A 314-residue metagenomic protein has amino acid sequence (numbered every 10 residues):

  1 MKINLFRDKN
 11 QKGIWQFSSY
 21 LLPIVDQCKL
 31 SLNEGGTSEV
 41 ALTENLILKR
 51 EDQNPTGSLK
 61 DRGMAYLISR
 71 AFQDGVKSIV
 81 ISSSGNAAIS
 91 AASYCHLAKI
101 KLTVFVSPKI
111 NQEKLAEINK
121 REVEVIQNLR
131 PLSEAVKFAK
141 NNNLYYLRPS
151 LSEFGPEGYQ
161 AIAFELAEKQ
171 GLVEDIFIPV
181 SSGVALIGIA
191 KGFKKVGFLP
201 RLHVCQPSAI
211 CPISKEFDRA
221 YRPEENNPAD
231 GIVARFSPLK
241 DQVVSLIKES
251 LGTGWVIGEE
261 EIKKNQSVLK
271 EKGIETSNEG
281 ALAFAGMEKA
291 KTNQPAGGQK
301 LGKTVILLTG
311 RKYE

Functional and structural regions predicted by a protein language model:
M1-E314: PLP-dependent amino-acid enzyme catalytic core
